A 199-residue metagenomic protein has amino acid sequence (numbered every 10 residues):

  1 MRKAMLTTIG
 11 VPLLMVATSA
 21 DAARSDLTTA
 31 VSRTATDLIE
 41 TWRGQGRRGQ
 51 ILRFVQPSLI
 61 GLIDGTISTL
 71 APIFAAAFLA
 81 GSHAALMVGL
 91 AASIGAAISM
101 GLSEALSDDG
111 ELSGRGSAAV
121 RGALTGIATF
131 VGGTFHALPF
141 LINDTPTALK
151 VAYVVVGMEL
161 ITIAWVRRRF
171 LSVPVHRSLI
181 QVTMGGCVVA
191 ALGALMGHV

Functional and structural regions predicted by a protein language model:
M1-K3: Positively charged n-region of N-terminal signal peptides that target proteins for export
L6, G10-H136, A148-E159, V189 (+1 more regions): Hydrophobic, small-residue-rich transmembrane alpha-helices and their short perimembrane loops in multi-pass membrane
L79-A80, F140-D144, L171-S172: Short helix-capping/hinge motifs at transmembrane helix termini and TM-loop junctions
S113-S117, L138, V166, V182-M184: Short, surface-exposed, charge-dense and proline/glycine-enriched linear segments
H136, F140, I163-R168, G193: Structural signal for membrane-spanning alpha-helices in multi-pass inner-membrane proteins, emphasizing helix cores
T162-V188: Interfacial loop-to-transmembrane junctions
